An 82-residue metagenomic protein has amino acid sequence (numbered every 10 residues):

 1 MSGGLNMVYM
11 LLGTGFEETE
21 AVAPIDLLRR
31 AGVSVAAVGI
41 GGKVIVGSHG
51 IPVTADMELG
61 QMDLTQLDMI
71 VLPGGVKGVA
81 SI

Functional and structural regions predicted by a protein language model:
M1-I82: Extended, subdomain-level signal for the structured scaffold at the beginning of enzyme domains
